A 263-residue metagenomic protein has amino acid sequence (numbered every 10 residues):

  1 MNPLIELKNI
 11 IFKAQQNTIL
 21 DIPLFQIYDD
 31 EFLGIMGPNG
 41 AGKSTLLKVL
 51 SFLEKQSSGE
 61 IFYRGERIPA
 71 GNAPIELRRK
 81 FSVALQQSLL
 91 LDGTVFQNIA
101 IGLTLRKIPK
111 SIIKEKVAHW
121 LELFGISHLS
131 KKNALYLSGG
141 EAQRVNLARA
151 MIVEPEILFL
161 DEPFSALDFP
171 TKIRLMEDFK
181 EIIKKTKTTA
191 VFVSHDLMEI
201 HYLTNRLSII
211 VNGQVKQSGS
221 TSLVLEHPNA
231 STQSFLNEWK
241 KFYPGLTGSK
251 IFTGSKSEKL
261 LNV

Functional and structural regions predicted by a protein language model:
M36-P38: The feature captures the beta-strand-to-loop junction immediately N-terminal to the Walker
S51: Helix-to-loop junction immediately C-terminal to a conserved catalytic motif
G59-P69, L77: Conserved ABC transporter NBD signature motif
S111-L129: Conserved ABC ATPase "signature" region
N133-L137, E141: Conserved ABC ATPase signature
L158-E162: Catalytic Walker B motif of ABC-type/P-loop ATPase nucleotide-binding domains
N212-G213: Conserved ABC ATPase "signature" C-loop
